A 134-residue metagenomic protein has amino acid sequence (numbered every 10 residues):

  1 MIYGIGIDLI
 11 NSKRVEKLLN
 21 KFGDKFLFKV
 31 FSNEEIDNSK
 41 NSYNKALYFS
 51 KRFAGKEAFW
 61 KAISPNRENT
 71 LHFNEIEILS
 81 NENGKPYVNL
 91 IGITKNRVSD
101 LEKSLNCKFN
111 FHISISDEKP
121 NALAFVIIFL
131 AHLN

Functional and structural regions predicted by a protein language model:
M1-N134: Core catalytic alpha/beta fold that binds nucleotide/phospho-ligands
